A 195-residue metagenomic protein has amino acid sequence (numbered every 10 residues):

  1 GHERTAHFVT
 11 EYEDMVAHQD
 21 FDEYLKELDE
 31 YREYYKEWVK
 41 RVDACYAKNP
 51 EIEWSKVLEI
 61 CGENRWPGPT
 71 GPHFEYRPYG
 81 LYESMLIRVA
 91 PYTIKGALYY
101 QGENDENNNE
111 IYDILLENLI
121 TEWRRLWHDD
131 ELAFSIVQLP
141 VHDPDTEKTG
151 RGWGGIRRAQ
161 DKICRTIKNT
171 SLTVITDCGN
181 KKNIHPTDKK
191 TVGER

Functional and structural regions predicted by a protein language model:
G1-R195: Cell-envelope and extracellular/periplasmic
